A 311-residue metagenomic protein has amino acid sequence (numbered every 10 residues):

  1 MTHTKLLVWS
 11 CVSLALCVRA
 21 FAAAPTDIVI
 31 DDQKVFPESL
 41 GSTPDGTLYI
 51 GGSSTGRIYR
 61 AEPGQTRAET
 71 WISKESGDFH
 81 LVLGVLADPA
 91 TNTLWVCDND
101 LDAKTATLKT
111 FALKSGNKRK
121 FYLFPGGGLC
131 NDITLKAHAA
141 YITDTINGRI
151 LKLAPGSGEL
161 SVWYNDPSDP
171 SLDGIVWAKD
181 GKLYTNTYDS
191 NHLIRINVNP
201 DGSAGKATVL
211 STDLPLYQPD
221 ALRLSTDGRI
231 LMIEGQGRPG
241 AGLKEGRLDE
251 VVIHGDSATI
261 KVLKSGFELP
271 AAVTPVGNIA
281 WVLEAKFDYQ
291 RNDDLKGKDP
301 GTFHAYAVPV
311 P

Functional and structural regions predicted by a protein language model:
A24-I30, R67-S76, N117-L123, E159-D166 (+2 more regions): A short beta-strand motif characteristic of beta-propeller blades
D31-L48, S76-D98, F124-Y141, D166-L183 (+3 more regions): Beta-rich, blade/repeat-based domains predominating in secreted/periplasmic proteins but also intracellular
S53, N99-L101, T145-N147, P155 (+4 more regions): Short loop/turn segments immediately following the C-termini of beta-strands
G56-Y59, A103-L108, G148-L151, N191-I194 (+3 more regions): Structural signal for beta-propeller blades
E62-T66, A112-N117, A154-G158, N197-G202 (+2 more regions): Short loop/turn segments that connect beta-strands within beta-propeller blades
K104-A137, T143: Asp-box/WD-like beta-propeller blade repeats and closely related beta-sheet repeat scaffolds
L108-K114, G246-I253, G297-P311: Beta-propeller blade signature
T274-P311: Blade-level signature of beta-propeller repeat domains, shared across WD40, Kelch, NHL, RCC1 and BNR/Asp-box propellers
